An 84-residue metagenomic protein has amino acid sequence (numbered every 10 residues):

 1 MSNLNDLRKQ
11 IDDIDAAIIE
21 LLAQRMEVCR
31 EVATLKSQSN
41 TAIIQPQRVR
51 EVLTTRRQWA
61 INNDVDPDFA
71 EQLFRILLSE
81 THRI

Functional and structural regions predicted by a protein language model:
M1-I84: Domain-level signature for soluble enzymes in the chorismate/prephenate branch of the shikimate pathway
